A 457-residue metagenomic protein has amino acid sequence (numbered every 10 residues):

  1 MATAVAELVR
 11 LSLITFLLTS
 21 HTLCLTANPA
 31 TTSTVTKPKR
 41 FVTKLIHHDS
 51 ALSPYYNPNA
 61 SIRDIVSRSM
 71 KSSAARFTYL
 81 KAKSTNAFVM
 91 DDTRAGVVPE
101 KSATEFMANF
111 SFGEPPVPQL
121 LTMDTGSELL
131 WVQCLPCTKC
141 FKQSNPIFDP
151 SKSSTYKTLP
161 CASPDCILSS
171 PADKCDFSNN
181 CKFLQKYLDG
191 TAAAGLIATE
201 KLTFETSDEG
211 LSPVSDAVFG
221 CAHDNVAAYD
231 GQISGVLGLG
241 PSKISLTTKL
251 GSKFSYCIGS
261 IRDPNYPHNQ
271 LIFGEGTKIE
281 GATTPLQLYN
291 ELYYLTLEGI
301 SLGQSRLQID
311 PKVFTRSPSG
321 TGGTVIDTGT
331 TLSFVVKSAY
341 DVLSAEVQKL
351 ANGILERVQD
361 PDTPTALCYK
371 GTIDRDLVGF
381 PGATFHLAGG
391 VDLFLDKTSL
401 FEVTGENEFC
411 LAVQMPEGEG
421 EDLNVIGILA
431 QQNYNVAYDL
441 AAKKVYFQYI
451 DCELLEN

Functional and structural regions predicted by a protein language model:
A2-L121, L129-L196, D216, H268-Q270 (+6 more regions): Disordered propeptide/prodomain
A2-S53, N57-N59, G113-P115, M123-E128 (+9 more regions): Aspartic protease catalytic domain
P118, Q232, T321: Conserved catalytic motifs of the protein kinase core domain
S127-L130, C137-K139, N225-V226, I244 (+2 more regions): Solvent-exposed loop/turn segments at secondary-structure junctions within structured extracellular/periplasmic domains
W131-Q133, G235-S242, L246, V335 (+1 more regions): Short beta-strand-centered segments at strand-helix junctions
V132-Q133, F141-Q143, T248, V336 (+1 more regions): Intrinsically disordered, low-complexity regions enriched in proline, serine, glycine and charged residues
A193, T247-K249, T315-S317: Extracellular/lumenal carbohydrate-interaction signature centered on repeated Trp-anchored short motifs
L196-S207, L211-Q304, T324: Eukaryotic endomembrane system proteins
